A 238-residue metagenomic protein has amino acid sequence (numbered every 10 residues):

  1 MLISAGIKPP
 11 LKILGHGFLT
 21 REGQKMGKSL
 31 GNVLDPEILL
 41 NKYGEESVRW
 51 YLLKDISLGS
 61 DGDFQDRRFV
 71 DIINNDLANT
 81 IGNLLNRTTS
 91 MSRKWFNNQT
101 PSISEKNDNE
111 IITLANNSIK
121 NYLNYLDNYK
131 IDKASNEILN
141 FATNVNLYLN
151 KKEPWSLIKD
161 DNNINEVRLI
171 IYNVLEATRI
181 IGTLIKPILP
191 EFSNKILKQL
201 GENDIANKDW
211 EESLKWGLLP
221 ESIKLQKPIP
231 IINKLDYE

Functional and structural regions predicted by a protein language model:
M1-A5: Metal-dependent nuclease catalytic cores in nucleic-acid-processing enzymes, especially RNase H-like/related
P10-F18: Long, charged, glycine-rich C-terminal linkers/tails
G17-K106, N203-I223, P230: Catalytic adenosine-cofactor/nucleotide-binding cores of aminoacyl-tRNA synthetases and other
K28, L39-L40, F69-T80, N107-A115 (+3 more regions): Secondary-structure capping and boundary motifs in well-ordered enzyme cores
L34-D35, S118-K120, R179-I181: Short hydrophobic "helix-edge" motifs at membrane interfaces and signal-peptide entry regions
D61-R67, N116-N124: Short, charged/polar, low-complexity loop and linker segments that flank or interrupt alpha-helical bundles
G62, N124, N128-K130, L139-E238: Basic, alpha-helical terminal appendages of large translation-related enzymes
L85-Y122, A142, N146-N163: Conserved, charged catalytic cores of large soluble enzymes
